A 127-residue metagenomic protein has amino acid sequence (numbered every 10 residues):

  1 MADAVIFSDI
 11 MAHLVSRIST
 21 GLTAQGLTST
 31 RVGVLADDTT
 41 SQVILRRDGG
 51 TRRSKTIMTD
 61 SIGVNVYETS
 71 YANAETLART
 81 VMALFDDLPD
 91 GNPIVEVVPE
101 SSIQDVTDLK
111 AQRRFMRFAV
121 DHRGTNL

Functional and structural regions predicted by a protein language model:
M1-S16, T20, D48-T59, V95-L127: Short, charged interaction patches at domain edges and termini
M1-S54, A72, A83, L88 (+1 more regions): Small/polar-rich, solvent-exposed N-terminal microdomains that initiate assembly or binding
S41-V43, D60-I62, M116: Change "...and in nucleic-acid phosphodiester-cleaving endonucleases..." to "...and in nucleic-acid processing enzymes
I44-R46, N65, A119: Residues in well-ordered beta-strands of folded domains
T56-E68: Short glycine-rich, basic-tinged beta-strand/loop micro-motifs
S70, A74-L77: Generic hydrophobic secondary-structure packing signal
L77-A83: Short amphipathic alpha-helices in soluble, non-transmembrane regions that often serve as interface/regulatory elements
